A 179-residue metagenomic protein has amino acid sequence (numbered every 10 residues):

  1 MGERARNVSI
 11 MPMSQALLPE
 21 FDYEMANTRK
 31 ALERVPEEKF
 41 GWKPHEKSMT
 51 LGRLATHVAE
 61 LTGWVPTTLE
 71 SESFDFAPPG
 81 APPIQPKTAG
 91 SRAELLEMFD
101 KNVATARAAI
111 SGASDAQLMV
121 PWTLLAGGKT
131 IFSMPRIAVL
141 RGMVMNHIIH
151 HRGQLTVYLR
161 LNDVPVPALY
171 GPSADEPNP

Functional and structural regions predicted by a protein language model:
M1-S9: N-terminal amphipathic/basic-hydrophobic helices that include classical n-h-c signal peptides and signal-anchor
V8, L18-E33, K39-P83, L124-P179: Short, contiguous alpha-helical
M13-L18, A89-L96, R141-M145: Active-site rim elements
S14-P19, S111, Q117: Active-site-proximal helix-loop elements at catalytic-domain edges
N27-K30, R34, K101, T105-G112 (+1 more regions): Solvent-exposed, charged/polar functional surfaces in cytosolic regulatory/catalytic domains
T67, F74-A113: Helix-adjacent hinge/juxtasegments
G112-G127: Acidic catalytic patch
